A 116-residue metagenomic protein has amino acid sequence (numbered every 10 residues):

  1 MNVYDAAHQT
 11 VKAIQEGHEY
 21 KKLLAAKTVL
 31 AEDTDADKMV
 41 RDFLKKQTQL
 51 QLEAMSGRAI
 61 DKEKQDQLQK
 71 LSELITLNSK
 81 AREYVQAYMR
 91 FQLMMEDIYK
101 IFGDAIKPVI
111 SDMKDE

Functional and structural regions predicted by a protein language model:
M1-E116: Terminal, compositionally biased segments used for targeting/anchoring and flexible tails
